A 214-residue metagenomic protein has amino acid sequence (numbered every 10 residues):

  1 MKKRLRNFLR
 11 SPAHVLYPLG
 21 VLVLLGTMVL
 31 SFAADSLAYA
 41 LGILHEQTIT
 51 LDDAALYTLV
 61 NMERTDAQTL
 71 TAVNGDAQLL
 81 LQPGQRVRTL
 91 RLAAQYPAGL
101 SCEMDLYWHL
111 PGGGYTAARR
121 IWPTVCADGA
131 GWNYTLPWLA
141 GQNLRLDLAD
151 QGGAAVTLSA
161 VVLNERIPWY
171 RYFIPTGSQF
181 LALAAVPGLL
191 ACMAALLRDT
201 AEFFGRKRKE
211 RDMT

Functional and structural regions predicted by a protein language model:
M1-Y17, R198-R206: Cytosolic-side transmembrane helix boundary signature
R6-V87, S159-F180: Glycan-recognition and processing domains
D53-Y57, N61-W132: Extracellular ligand-binding interfaces
T89, G141-R145: Short, conserved beta-strand segments of beta-strand-rich sandwich/propeller modules, principally
A130-G141: Short, surface-exposed tryptophan/glycine-enriched loops that mediate extracellular molecular recognition
P137, Q151-G152, S159-A160: Membrane-proximal, non-transmembrane alpha-helical segments
R145-A154: Short beta-strand-plus-loop segments that form exposed binding edges in beta-rich domains
P187-T214: Juxtamembrane interface at the cytosolic side of transmembrane helices
